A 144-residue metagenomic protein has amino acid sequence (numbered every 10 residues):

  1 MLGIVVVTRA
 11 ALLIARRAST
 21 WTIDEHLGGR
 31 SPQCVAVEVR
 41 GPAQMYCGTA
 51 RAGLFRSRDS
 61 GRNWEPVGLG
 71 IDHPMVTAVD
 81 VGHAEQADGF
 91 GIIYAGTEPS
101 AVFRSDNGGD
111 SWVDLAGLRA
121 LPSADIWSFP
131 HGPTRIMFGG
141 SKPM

Functional and structural regions predicted by a protein language model:
M1-M144: Extracellular glycan-interacting surfaces
